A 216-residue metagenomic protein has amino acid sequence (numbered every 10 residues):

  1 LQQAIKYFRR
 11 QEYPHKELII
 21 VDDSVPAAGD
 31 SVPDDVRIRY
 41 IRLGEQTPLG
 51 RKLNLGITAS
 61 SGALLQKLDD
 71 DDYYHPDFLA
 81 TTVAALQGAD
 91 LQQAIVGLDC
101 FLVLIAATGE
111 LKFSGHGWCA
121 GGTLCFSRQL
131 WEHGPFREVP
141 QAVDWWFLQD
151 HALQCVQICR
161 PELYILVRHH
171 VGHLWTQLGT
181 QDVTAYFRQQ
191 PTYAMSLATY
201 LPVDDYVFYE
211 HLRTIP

Functional and structural regions predicted by a protein language model:
K6-H15: Short, acidic, metal-binding catalytic loop of nucleotide-sugar glycosyltransferases
P14, V21-S31, D69: A conserved acidic beta->alpha catalytic loop
L43-S60: Glycine-rich, basic loop-to-helix element that forms the pyrophosphate-binding segment of sugar-nucleotide handling
S61-G62, C119-G134: Conserved nucleotide-sugar donor-binding and metal-coordinating catalytic region shared by glycosyltransferases
G62-Y74: Short beta-strand-to-loop acidic/aromatic patch adjacent to the donor-nucleotide binding site
D77-E110: Conserved donor NDP-sugar-binding/catalytic core segment of glycosyltransferases
V96, A107-F126: A recurrent flexible, glycine/aromatic-enriched loop bordering the glycosyltransferase active site that acts as
P140-L148: Acidic donor-binding loop at a coil-to-helix junction in glycosyltransferase catalytic cores that engages
